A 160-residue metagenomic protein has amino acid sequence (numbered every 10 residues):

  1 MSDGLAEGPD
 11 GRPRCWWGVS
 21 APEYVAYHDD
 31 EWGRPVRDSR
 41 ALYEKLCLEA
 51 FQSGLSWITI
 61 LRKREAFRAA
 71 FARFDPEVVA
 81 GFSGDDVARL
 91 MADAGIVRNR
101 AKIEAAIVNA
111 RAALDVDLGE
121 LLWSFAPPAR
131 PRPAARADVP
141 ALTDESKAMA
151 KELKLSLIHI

Functional and structural regions predicted by a protein language model:
M1-R89: N-terminal polyanion-binding entry modules of DNA glycosylases/AP lyases and select other DNA-binding proteins
R40-A41, T143, K147: Amphipathic alpha-helical repeat elements characteristic of tetratricopeptide repeat
A72-E145: Alpha-helical ds-nucleic-acid-binding substructure associated with the helix-hairpin-helix region of base-excision DNA
A150-L155: C-terminal accessory regions appended to core domains
I158-I160: Conserved small/polar residues in nucleotide/adenosyl-binding loops
